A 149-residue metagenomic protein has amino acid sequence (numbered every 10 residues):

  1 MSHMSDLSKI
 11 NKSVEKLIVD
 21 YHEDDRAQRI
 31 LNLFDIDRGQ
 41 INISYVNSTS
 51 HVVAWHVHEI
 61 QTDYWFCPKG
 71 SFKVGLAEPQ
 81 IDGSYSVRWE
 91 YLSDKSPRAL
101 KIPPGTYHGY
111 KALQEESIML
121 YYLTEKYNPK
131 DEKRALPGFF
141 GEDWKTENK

Functional and structural regions predicted by a protein language model:
M1-R98, E115-K149: Non-catalytic, conserved peripheral segments adjacent to functional cores
S96-K101, T106-Q114: Beta-rich strand-turn-strand
